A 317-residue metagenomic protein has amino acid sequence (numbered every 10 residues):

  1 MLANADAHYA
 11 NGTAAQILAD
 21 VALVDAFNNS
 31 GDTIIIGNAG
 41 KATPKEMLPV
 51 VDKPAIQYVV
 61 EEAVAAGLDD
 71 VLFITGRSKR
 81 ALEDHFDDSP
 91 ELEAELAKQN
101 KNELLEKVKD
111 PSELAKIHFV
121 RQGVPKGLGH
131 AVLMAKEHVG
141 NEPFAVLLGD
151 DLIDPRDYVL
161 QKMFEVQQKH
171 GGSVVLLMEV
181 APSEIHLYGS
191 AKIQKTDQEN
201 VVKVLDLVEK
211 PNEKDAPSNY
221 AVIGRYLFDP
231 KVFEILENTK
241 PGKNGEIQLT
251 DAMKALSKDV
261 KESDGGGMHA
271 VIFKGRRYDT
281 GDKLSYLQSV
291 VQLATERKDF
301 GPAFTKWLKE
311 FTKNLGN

Functional and structural regions predicted by a protein language model:
M1, N28-K101, Q122, Y158-V159: N-terminal glycine-rich phosphate-binding loop and ensuing alpha1 helix
M1-S30: N-terminal low-complexity segments that are often proline-rich with Ser/Thr-Pro
A3, A145, F164, Q168 (+1 more regions): Catalytic-core segments of class I nucleotidyltransferases/pyrophosphorylases that form NMP-activated intermediates
M47, I117-F119, S173-V175, M268-A270 (+1 more regions): Conserved beta-strand scaffold positions in the cores of enzyme catalytic domains, especially in NTP/NDP-utilizing
A55-V59, H130-M134, A252: Well-ordered alpha-helical segments embedded in enzymatic catalytic cores
K79-A81, L152-D154, R277: Short, active-site-adjacent cap segments at secondary-structure transitions
L92-E95, N102-I193, F228-P230, L236-T239: Conserved beta-loop-beta/alpha segment of the NTase-like Rossmann-fold superfamily that binds/positions NTPs
P302-N317: Terminal low-complexity segments of carbohydrate-biosynthetic enzymes
